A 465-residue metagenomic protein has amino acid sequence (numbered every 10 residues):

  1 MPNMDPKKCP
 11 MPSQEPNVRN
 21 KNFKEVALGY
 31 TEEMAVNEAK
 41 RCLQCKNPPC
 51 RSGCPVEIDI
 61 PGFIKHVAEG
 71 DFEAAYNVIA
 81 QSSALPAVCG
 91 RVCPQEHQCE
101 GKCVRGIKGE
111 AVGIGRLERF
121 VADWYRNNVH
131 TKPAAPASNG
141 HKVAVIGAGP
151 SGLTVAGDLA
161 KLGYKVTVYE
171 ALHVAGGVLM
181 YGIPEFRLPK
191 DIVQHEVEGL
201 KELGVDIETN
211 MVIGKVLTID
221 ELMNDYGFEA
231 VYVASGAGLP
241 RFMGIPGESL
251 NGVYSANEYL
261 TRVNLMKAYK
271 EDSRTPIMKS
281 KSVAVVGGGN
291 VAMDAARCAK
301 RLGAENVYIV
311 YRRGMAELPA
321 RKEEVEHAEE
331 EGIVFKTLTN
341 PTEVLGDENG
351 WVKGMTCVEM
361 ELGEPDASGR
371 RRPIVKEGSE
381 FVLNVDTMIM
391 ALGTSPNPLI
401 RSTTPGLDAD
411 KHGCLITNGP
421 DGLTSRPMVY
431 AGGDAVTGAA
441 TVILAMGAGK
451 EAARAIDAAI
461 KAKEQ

Functional and structural regions predicted by a protein language model:
R19-N37, I58-R91, K108-A135, V263-N264: Ferredoxin-type iron-sulfur electron-transfer modules in oxidoreductases and energy-metabolism complexes
K40-D59, A84-I107: Local cysteine-cluster metal-coordination motifs and their immediate loop/turn environment, predominantly Fe-S cluster
A74, A137, K142-I146, Q194-I245 (+5 more regions): Feature captures the FAD/FMN-dependent oxidoreductase FAD-binding
V121-A137, H195-K215, P240-L302, D410-P420 (+1 more regions): Glycine-rich dinucleotide-binding loop and its adjacent helix/turn
H141-T167, A292-K300: N-terminal Rossmann-like FAD-binding beta1-loop-alpha1 element of flavoenzymes
V168, L172-E202, D206-I207, A296-E343 (+1 more regions): Rossmann-like dinucleotide-binding cores of NAD(P)H-dependent redox enzymes
S249-S280, P365-A439: FAD-site-proximal beta/loop scaffold in flavoenzymes
A435-K463: A conserved FAD-binding loop/helix module that cradles the flavin
